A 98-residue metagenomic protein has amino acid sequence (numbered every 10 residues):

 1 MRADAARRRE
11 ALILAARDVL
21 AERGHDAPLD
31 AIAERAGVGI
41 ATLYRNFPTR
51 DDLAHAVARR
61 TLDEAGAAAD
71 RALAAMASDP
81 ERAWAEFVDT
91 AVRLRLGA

Functional and structural regions predicted by a protein language model:
M1-D26, D30-E34, D52-H55: Basic, helix-initiating cap at the start of DNA-binding domains
A6, G39, S78-E81: Short, solvent-exposed loop/helix junctions and linker helices that flank or host conserved functional motifs
R9, A16, G39-I40, A58 (+1 more regions): Alpha-helical structural signal
G37-F47: Short hydrophobic/aromatic patch on the recognition helix
R45, H55-A56: DNA-binding alpha-helical recognition surfaces that contact promoter or target DNA
A56, D63-G97: Hydrophobic alpha-helical connector segments
